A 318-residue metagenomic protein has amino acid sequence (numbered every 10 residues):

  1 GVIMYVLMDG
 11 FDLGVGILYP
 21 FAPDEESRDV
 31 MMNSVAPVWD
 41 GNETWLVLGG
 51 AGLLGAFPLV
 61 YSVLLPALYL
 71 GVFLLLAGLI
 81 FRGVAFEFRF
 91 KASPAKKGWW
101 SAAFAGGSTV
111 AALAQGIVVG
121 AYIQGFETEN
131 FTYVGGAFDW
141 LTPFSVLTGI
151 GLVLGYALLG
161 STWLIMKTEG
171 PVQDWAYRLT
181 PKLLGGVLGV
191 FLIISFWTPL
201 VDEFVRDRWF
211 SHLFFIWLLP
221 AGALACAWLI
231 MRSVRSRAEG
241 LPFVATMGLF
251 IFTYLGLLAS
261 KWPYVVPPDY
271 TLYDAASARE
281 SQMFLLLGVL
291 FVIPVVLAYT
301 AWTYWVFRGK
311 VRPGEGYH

Functional and structural regions predicted by a protein language model:
G1-G41, V47-G50: N-terminal signal-anchor module of multipass membrane proteins
G1-Y5, L65-A77, A105-T109, D139-V153 (+1 more regions): Alpha-helical transmembrane segments
F21-D29, S93-A95, E169-D174, G309-V311: Juxtamembrane helix-boundary/capping and inter-helix hinge elements in multi-pass membrane proteins
V38-S108, R206-F214: Membrane-interface helix-loop-helix modules in multi-pass inner-membrane proteins
F88-E239, G256: Long, contiguous internal "core" modules enriched in hydrophobic/ aromatic residues
R232-R237, Y299-G314: Membrane-interface capping segments at transmembrane-helix boundaries
F243-I251: Central hydrophobic cores of alpha-helical transmembrane segments in multi-pass integral membrane proteins
V266-L285: Short, membrane-exposed interhelical loops at transmembrane-helix boundaries
